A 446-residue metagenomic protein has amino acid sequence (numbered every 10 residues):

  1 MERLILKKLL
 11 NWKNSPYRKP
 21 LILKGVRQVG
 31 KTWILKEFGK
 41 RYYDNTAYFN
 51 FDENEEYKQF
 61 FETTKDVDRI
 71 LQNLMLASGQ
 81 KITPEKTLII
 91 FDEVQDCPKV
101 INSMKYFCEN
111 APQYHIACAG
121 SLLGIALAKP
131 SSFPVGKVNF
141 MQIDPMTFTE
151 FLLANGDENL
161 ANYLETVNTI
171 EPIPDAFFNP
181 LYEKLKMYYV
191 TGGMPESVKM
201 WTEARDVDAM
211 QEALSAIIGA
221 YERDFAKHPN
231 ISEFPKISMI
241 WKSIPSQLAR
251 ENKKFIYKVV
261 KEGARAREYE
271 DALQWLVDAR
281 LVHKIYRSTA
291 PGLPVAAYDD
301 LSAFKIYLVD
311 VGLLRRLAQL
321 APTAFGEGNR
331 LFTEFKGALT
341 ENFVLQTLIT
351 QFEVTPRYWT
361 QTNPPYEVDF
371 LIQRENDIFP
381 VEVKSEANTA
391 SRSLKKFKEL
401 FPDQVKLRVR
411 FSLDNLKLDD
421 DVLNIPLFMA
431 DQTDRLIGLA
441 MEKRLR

Functional and structural regions predicted by a protein language model:
E2-P16: Pre-Walker A adenine-sensing motif
K13-L21, Q28, E37-R41, D271-R446: A cross-kingdom feature that marks ATP-driven nucleic-acid transaction machinery
K31: Conserved lysine of the Walker
E53-P84: Short glycine-rich substrate-engagement loop in P-loop NTPases that contacts/grips substrate
I82-K99: Conserved P-loop NTPase "ATPase switch" module shared by AAA+ and STAND
I90, H115-S121, Q142: Structural recognition of the conserved hydrophobic beta-strand(s) that form the central parallel beta-sheet of P-loop
G124-F140, L152-D157: Short regulatory helix/loop adjacent to the ATP-binding pocket of P-loop NTPases
L153-Q346, P356-N363: Interdomain hinge/linker elements that couple catalytic modules in large macromolecular machines
